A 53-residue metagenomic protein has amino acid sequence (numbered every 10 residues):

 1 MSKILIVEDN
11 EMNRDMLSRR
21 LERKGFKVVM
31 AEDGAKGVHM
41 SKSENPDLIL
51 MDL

Functional and structural regions predicted by a protein language model:
M1-L5, K24: Non-catalytic signal-transmission and effector/linker regions of two-component phosphorelay proteins
V7-E8, A31, I49: Conserved sequence signature across two-component system core domains
N10-R14: Short acidic/polar segment at the start of the alpha1 helix of CheY-like receiver
D15-R23: Charged docking surfaces used in two-component/phosphorelay signaling
K27: Residue-level detector of anion-binding/catalytic polar loops
M30-H39: Helix N-cap/capping motif at the beta->alpha junctions
E44-L50: Active-site beta3 strand of CheY-like receiver
